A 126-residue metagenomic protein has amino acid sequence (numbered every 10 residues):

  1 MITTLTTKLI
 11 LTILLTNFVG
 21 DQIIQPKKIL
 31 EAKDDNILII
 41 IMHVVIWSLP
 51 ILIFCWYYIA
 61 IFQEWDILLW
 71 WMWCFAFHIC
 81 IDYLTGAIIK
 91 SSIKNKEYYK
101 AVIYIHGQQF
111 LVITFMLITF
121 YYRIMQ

Functional and structural regions predicted by a protein language model:
M1-L9, L52-W70, L117-Q126: Helix-coil boundary and interhelical linker segments in multi-pass alpha-helical membrane proteins
T4, K8-T12, L38-M42, W65-W73 (+1 more regions): Alpha-helical transmembrane segments of integral membrane proteins
K8-P26: N-terminal signal-anchor/start-transfer transmembrane helix
Q22-W47, I79-F120: Interhelical loop and helix-boundary elements at the membrane-water interface of polytopic inner-membrane proteins
